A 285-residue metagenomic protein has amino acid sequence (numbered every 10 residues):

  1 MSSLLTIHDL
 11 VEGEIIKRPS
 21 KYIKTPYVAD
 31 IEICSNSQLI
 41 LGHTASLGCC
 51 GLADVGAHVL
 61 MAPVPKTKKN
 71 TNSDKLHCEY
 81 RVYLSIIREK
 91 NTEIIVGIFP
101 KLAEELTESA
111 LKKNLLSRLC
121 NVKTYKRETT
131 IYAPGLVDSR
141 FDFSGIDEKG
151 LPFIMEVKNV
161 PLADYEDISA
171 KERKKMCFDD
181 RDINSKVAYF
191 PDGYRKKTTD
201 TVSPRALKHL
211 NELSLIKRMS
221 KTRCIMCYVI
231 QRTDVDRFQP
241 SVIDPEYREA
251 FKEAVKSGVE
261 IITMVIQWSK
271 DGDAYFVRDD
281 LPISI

Functional and structural regions predicted by a protein language model:
T6-K21: Structural detector for short beta-strands of small beta-barrel domains
P19-K21, R88-K101, S117-C177, V202-N211 (+1 more regions): Active-site metal-binding core of divalent-cation-utilizing nuclease and nuclease-like domains
P19-Y22, A62-T71: Short, charged beta-turn/beta-strand-edge "cap" motif at the junction between a beta-strand and an adjacent loop
K21-D30: Short aromatic-glycine-enriched beta-strand elements
L47-M61: Short nucleic-acid-contacting surface segments enriched for D/E, G, S/T with interspersed K/R
K69-I94, I98, D279: OB-fold/S1-family single-stranded nucleic acid-binding modules
M176-P245, V265-Q267: Nucleic-acid nuclease catalytic cores
R223, T233-I285: N-terminal targeting/trafficking signals and adjacent low-complexity tails
